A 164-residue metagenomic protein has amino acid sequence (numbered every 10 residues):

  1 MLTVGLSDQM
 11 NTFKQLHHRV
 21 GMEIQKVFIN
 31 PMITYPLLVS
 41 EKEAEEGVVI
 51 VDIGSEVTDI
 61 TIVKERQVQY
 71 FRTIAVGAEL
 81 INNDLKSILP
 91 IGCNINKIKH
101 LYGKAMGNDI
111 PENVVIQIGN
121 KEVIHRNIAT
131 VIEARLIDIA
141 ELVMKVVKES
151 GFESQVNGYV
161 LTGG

Functional and structural regions predicted by a protein language model:
M1-V48, Q69, A78, A105-A129 (+1 more regions): Nucleotide/phosphate-binding catalytic cleft detector across ATP-hydrolyzing and phosphate-transferring enzymes
H17, L85, V143, L161: Residue-level signature of catalytic and energy-coupling elements of molecular machines, predominantly ATP/GTP-dependent
E41-Y70, L85: Gly/Thr-rich phosphate-binding beta-strand-loop-beta motif of the actin/hexokinase/Hsp70
Q67-V68, L80, G164: Conserved structured catalytic cores and adjacent interaction surfaces of nucleotide-binding/hydrolyzing enzymes
A75-P90: A conserved active-site cap/scaffold subdomain adjacent to cofactor or substrate pockets
K86-I116: Active-site core segments that coordinate phosphate-bearing ligands/cofactors across diverse enzyme families
R135-M144: A general structural motif
S150-G164: Short glycine-rich phosphate-binding loop at a beta-alpha junction
